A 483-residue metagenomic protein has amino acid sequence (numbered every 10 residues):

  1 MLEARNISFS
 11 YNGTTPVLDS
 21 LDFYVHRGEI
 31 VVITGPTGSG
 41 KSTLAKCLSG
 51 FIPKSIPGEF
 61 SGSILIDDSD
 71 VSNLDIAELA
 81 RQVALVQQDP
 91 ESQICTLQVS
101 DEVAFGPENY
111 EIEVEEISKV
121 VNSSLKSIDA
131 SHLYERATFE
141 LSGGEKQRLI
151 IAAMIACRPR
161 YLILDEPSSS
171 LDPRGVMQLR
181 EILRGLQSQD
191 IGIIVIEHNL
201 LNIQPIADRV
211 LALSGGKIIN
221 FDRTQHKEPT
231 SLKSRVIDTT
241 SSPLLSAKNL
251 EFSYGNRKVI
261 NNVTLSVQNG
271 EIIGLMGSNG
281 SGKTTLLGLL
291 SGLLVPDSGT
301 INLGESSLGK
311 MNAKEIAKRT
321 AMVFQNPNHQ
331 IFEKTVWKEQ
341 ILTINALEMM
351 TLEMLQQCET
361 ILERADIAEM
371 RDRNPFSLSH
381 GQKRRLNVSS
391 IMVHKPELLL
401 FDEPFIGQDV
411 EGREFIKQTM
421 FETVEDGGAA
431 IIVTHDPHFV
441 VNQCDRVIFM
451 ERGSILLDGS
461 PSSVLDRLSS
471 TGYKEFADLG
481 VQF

Functional and structural regions predicted by a protein language model:
T34-P36, M276-S278: The feature captures the beta-strand-to-loop junction immediately N-terminal to the Walker
S49, S291: Helix-to-loop junction immediately C-terminal to a conserved catalytic motif
P57-S69, G299-S307, I316: Conserved ABC transporter NBD signature motif
E115-L133, L352-M370: Conserved ABC ATPase "signature" region
A137-L141, E145, N374-L378: Conserved ABC ATPase signature
I203-P205, V440-N442: A short, surface-exposed alpha-helical micro-motif characterized by mixed small hydrophobic and charged/polar residues
K217-V236, S454-E475: Conserved beta-strand-loop-alpha-helix hinge in the C-terminal portion of ABC ATPase nucleotide-binding domains
